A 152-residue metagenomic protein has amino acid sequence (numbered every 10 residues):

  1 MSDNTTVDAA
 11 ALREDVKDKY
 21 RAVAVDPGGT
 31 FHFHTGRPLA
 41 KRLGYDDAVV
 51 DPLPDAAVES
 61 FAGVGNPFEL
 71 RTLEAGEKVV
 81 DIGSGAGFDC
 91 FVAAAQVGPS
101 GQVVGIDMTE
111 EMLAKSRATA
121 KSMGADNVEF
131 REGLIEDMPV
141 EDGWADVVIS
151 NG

Functional and structural regions predicted by a protein language model:
M1-L43: N-terminal auxiliary segments of SAM/dcSAM-dependent transferases
F33-K78, F88-Q96, K115: Conserved alpha-helix/loop element of class I SAM-dependent methyltransferases that forms part of the SAM/SAH-binding
A75, D126, E136-V148: A short acidic, Gly/Pro-enriched loop at the edge of an enzyme's catalytic core that lines a small-molecule cofactor
G76-G85, V104: Conserved class I S-adenosyl-L-methionine
P99-G101: Short glycine-dipeptide loop
T109-E111: Conserved SAM/SAH-binding beta-strand->alpha-helix loop
R117-D137: S-adenosyl-L-methionine
G152: Polar-ligand-bearing catalytic/cofactor-coordination segments of membrane-embedded or membrane-tethered inner-membrane
